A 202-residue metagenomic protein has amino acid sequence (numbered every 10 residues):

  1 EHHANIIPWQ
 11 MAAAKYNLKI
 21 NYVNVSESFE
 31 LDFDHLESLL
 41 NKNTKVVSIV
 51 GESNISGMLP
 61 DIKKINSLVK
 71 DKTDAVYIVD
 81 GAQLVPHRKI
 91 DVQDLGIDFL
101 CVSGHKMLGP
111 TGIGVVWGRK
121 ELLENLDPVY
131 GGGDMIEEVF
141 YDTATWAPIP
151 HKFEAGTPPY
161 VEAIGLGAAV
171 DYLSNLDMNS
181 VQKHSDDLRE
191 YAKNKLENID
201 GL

Functional and structural regions predicted by a protein language model:
E1-L202: Pyridoxal 5′-phosphate
